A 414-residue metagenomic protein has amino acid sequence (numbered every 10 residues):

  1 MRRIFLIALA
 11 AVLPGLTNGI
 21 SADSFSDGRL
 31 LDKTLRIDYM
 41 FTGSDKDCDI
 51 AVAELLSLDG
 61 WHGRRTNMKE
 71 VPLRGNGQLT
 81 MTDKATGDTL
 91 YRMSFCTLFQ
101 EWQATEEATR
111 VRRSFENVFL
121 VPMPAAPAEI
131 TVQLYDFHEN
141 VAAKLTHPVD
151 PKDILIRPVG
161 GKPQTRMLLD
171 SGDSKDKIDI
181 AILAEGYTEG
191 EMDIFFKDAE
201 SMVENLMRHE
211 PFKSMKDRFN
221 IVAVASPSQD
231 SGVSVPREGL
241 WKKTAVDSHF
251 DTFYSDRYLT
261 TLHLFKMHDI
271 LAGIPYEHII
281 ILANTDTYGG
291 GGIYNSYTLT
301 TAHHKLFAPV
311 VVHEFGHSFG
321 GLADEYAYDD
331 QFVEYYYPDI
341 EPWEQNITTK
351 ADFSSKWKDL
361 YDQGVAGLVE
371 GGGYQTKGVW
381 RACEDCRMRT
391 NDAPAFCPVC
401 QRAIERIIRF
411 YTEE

Functional and structural regions predicted by a protein language model:
I4-L13: Sec-dependent N-terminal signal peptides
S26-F41, D45-C48, Y326-E414: Replace "(M1/M4/M9/M12/WLM)" with "(e.g., M1/M4/M8/M9/M12/M26/WLM)" and add "not limited to" to clarify scope
R29-I154: Beta-strand-enriched, solvent-exposed domains that form extended recognition/catalytic surfaces
D153-K213, A223-V233: Fold-level signature of zinc-dependent metallopeptidase catalytic domains
G186-E189, P227-S231, T285-G289, K305-F307 (+2 more regions): Solvent-exposed loop/turn segments at secondary-structure junctions within structured extracellular/periplasmic domains
M192-F195, G290-E314: Short pre-active-site segment immediately N-terminal to the catalytic Zn-binding motif
R218-Y294: Active-site-proximal segments of metallohydrolase catalytic domains
F315-Q331: Catalytic Zn2+-binding segment of zinc metalloproteases
